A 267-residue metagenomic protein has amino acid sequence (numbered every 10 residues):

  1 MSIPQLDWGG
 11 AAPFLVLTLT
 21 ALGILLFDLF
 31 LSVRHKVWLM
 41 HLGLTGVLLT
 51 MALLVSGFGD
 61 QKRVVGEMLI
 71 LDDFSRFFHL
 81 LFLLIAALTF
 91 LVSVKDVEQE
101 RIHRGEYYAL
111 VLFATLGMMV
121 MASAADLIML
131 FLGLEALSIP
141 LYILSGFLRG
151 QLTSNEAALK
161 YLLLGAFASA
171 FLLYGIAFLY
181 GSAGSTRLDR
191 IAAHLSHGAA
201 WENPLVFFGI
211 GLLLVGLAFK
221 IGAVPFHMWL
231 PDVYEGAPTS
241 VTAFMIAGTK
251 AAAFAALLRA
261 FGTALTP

Functional and structural regions predicted by a protein language model:
M1-P267: Alpha-helical transmembrane segments of multi-pass membrane proteins predominantly involved in bioenergetics
